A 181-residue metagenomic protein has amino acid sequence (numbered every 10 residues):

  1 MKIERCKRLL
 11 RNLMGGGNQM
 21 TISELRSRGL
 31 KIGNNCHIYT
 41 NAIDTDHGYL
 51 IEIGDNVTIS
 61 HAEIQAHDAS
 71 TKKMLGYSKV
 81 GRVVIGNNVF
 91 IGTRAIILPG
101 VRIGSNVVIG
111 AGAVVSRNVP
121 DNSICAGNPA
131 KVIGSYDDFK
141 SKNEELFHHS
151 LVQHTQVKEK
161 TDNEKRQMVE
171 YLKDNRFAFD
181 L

Functional and structural regions predicted by a protein language model:
M1-N88, A95, D121, D138-L181: Domain-scale signature associated with acetyltransferase and cell-envelope carbohydrate enzymes
I59, A130-K131: Short, solvent-exposed loop/turn segments at secondary-structure junctions
G81-V83, A111-V114, I124: Hydrophobic alpha-helical segments of small multi-pass membrane proteins
A95-V108, A113-R117: Beta-rich strand-turn-strand
R117, V132-Y136, S141: A short beta-to-alpha transition loop/helix N-cap that caps and shapes the active-site region
D121-S123, K131: Glycine-centered loop/turn positions within well-structured domains that cap or flank conserved ligand/cofactor-binding
